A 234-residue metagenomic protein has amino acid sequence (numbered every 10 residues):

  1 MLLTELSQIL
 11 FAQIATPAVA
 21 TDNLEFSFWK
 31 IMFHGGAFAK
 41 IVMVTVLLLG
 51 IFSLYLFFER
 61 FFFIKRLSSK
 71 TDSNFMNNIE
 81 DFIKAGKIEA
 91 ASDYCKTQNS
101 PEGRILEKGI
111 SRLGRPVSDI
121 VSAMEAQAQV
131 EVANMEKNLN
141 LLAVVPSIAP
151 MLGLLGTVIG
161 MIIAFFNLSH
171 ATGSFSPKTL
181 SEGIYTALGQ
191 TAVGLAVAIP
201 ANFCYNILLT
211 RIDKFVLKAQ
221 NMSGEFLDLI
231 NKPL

Functional and structural regions predicted by a protein language model:
L2, S7-F75: Hydrophobic membrane-targeting segments
E25-S27, M43, N140-A143, I184: Short hydrophobic "helix-edge" motifs at membrane interfaces and signal-peptide entry regions
G36, L54, A91, L106 (+3 more regions): Residue-level signature of catalytic and energy-coupling elements of molecular machines, predominantly ATP/GTP-dependent
A39-L56, P146-P150, G156, V197-A201: Alpha-helical transmembrane segments of integral membrane proteins
F62, L67-F175, A201-L234: Predominantly long cytosolic amphipathic alpha-helical stalk/bundle segments
T172-A187: Hydrophobic alpha-helical transmembrane segments and adjacent short intramembrane/lumenal linkers of inner/organellar
I184-F203: Hydrophobic alpha-helical transmembrane segments of polytopic membrane proteins
